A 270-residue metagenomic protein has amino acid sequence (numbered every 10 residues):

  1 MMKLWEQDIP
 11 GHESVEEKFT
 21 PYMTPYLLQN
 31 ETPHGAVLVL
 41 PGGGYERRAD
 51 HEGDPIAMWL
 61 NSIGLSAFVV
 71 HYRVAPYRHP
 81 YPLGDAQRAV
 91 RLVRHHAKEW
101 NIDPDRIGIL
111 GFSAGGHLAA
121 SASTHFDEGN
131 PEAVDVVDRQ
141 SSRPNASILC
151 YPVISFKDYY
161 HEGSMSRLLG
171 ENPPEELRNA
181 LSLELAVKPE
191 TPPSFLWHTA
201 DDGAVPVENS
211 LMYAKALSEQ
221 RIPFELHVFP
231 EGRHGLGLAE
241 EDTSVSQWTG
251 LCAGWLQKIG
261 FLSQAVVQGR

Functional and structural regions predicted by a protein language model:
M1-E31: N-terminal cap/lid segment of alpha/beta-hydrolase-fold proteins
Q7, P152-A186, P192: Mobile cap/lid helix-loop segments that gate and shape the active-site cleft of serine hydrolases
H34-G42: Short beta-strand element of the alpha/beta-hydrolase
P41-E46, A200: Active-site glycine-rich loops that stabilize anionic/oxyanionic intermediates across multiple enzyme folds
R48-D50, P55, V70-P104, A239-Q247: Catalytic nucleophile-loop/oxyanion-hole region of alpha/beta-hydrolase and closely related hydrolase-like folds
R88-H161, R178: Primarily recognizes the serine-hydrolase "nucleophile elbow" in alpha/beta-hydrolase and SGNH/GDSL folds
L196-H198, D202: Short beta-strand/loop motif that positions the catalytic acidic residue of the alpha/beta-hydrolase fold
V207, L211-R270: C-terminal catalytic histidine-bearing segment of alpha/beta-hydrolase fold enzymes
